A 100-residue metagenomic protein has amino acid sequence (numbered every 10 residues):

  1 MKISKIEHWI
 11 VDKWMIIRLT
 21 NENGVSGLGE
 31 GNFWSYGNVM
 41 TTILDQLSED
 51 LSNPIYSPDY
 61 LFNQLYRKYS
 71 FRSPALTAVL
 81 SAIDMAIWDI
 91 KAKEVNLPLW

Functional and structural regions predicted by a protein language model:
M1-L28, N32: Structured beta-strand/loop patches that form or line metal/cofactor-binding pockets in enzymes
T20-P98: Metal- or metallocofactor-binding catalytic centers and their adjacent structured scaffolds across diverse enzyme
